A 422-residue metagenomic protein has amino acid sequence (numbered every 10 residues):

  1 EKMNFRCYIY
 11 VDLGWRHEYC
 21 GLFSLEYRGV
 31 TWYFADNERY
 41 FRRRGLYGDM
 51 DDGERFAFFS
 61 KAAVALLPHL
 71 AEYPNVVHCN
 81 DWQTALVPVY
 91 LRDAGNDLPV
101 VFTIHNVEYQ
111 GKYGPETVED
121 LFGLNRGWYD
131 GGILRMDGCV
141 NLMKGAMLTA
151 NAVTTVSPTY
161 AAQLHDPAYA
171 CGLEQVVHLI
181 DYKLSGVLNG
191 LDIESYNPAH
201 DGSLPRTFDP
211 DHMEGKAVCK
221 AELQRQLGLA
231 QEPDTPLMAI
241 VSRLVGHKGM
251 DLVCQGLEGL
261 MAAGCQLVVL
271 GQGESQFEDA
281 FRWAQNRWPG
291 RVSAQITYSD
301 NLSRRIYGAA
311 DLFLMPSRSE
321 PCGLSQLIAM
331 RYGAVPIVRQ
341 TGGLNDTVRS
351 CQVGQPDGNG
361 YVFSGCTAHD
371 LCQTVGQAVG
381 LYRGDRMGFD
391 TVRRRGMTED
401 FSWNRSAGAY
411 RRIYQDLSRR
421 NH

Functional and structural regions predicted by a protein language model:
E1-H422: Catalytic cores of nucleotide-sugar-dependent glycosyltransferases that transfer UDP/GDP/TDP-activated
